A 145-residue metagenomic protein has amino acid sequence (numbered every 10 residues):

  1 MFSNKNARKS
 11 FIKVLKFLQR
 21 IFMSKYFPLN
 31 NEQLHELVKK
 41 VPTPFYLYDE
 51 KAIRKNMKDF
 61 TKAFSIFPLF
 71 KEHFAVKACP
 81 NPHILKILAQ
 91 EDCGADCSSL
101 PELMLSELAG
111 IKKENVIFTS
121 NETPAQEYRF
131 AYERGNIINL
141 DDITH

Functional and structural regions predicted by a protein language model:
F2-L140, T144: A charged N-terminal "starter" segment
